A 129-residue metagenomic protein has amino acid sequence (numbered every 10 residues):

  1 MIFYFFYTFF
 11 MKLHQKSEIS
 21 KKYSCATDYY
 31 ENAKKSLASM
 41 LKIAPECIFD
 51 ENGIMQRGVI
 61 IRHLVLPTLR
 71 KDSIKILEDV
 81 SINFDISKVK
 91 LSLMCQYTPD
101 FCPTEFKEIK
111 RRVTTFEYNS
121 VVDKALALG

Functional and structural regions predicted by a protein language model:
M1-K107: Conserved AdoMet/S-adenosylmethionine-binding subsite of the radical SAM
F5, A125-G129: Glycine-centered loop/turn motif at secondary-structure junctions
Y29-N32, E117, V121: Generic hydrophobic secondary-structure packing signal
D72, T114-E117: Residue-level preference for nonpolar/small residues embedded in alpha-helices
R111-R112, N119-L126: Flexible loop/N-cap segments at domain edges
